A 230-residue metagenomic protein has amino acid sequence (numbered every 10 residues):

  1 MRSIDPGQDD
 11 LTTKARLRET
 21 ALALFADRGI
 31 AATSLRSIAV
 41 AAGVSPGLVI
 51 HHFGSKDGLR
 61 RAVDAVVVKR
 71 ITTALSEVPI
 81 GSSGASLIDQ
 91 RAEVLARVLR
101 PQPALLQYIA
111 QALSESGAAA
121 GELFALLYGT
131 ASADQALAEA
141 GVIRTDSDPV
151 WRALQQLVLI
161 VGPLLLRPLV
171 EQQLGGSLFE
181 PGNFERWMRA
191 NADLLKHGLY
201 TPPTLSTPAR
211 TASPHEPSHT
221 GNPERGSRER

Functional and structural regions predicted by a protein language model:
M1-R2, S132-A140, L165-R230: C-terminal peripheral helix-coil segments that are non-catalytic and often amphipathic
S3-G7: Short Lys/Arg-rich basic patches
D10: Extreme N-terminal segment that seeds HTH/winged-HTH DNA-binding domains in transcriptional regulators
R16, T20, L24-G58, A62: Helix-turn-helix
D27, A85-Q111, E115-F124, I160-P168 (+1 more regions): Helical hydrophobic small-molecule/effector-binding pocket
A62, T73-I109, P149, A153 (+1 more regions): Hydrophobic alpha-helical connector segments
A65-I71: Short, basic, alpha-helical segments at the C-terminal edge of helix-turn-helix-like DNA-binding modules
I71-L75, G117-V142, S147-W151, R186: Amphipathic alpha-helical packing segments from all-alpha helical-bundle domains
